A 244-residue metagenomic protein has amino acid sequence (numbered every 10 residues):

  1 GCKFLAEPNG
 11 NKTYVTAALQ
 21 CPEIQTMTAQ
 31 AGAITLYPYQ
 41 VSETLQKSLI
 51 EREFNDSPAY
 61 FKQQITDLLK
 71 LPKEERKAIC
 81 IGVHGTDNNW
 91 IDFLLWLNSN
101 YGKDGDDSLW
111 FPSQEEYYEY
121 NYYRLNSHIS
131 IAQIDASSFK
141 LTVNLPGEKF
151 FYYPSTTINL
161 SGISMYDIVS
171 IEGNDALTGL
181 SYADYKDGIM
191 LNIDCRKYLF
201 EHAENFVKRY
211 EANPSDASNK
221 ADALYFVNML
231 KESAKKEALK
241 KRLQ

Functional and structural regions predicted by a protein language model:
G1-K12, D67-V83: CE4/NodB-like, metal-dependent polysaccharide N-deacetylase domain that modifies extracellular/periplasmic N-acetylated
G1-R52, N89-D92: Catalytic domains of cell-wall/extracellular-matrix polysaccharide-remodeling enzymes, centered on de-N-acetylation
L19-E23, K70-K73, N98-G102, N228-E232: Sec-exported extracytoplasmic/periplasmic mature domains
Q25-Q40, K73, A78-T157, S164-G173: C-terminal domain-boundary segment and adjacent tail
E53-L71, D87: A Trp-anchored, charged/polar loop motif used as the substrate-binding/catalytic surface of acyl/ester-handling
E116-S127, C195-N205, Q244: Short domain-boundary/entry signatures in modular proteins, especially in secreted/extracellular architectures
L180-H202: C-terminal beta-strand-rich structural cap/linker in extracellular carbohydrate-active enzymes
L199-Q244: Beta-rich interaction/scaffold domains
